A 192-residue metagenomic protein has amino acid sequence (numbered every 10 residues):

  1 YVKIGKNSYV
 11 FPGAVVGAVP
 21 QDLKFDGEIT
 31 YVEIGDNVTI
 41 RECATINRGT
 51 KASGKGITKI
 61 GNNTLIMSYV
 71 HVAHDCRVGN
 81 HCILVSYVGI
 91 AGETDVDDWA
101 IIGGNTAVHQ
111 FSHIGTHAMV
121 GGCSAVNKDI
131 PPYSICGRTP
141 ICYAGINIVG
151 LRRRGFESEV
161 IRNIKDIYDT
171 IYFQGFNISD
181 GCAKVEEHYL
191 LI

Functional and structural regions predicted by a protein language model:
Y1-C142: Structural signal for interior beta-strand "rungs" in well-ordered beta-sheet cores of soluble enzyme domains
P140-S158: SDR active-site lid
R153-R154, S158-I192: An accessory alpha-helical subdomain
